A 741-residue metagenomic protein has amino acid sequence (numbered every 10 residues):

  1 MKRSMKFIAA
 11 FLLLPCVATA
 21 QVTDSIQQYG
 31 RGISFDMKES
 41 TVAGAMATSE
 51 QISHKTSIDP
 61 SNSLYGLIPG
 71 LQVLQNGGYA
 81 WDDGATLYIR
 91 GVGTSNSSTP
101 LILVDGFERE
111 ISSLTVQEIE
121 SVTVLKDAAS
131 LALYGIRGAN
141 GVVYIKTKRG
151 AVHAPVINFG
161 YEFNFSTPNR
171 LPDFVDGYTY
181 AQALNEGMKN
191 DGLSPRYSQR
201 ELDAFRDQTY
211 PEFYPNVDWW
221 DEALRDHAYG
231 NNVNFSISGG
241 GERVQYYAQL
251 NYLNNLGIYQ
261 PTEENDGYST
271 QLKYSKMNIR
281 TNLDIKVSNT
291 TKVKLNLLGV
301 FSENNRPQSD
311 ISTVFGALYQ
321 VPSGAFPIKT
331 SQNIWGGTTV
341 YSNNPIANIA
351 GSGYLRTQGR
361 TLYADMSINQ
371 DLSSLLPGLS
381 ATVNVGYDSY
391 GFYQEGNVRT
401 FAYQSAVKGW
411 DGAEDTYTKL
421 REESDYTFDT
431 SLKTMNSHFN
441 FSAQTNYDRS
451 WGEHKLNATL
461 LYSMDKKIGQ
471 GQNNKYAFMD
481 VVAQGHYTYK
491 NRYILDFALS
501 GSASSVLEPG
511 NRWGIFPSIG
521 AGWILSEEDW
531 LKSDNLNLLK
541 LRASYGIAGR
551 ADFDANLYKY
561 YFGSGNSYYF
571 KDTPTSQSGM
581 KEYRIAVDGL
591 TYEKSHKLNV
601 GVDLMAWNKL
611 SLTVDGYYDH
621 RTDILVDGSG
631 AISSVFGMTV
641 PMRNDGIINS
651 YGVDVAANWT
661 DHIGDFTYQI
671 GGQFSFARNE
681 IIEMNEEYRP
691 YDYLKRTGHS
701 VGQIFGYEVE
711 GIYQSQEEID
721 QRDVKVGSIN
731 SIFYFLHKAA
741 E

Functional and structural regions predicted by a protein language model:
M1-I279, V293: Short, small/polar-rich motifs associated with maturation and membrane association, primarily at protein termini
F7, S95, H486, T667-G671 (+1 more regions): Conserved C-terminal beta-signal and adjacent last beta-strands/turns of outer-membrane beta-barrel proteins
I102, Y487, F735: Short aromatic-centered micro-motifs
N158-P211, S309, G646, H662-E741: Conserved small-residue
N282-F301, R306-I311, G316-Y319, T339-V398 (+1 more regions): Extracellular/periplasmic, surface-exposed regions of secreted and cell-surface proteins
I328-T330, T338-T339: Alpha-helical transmembrane helix bundles of large polytopic membrane transport and channel proteins
Y403-Q404: Active-site-proximal polar cores
